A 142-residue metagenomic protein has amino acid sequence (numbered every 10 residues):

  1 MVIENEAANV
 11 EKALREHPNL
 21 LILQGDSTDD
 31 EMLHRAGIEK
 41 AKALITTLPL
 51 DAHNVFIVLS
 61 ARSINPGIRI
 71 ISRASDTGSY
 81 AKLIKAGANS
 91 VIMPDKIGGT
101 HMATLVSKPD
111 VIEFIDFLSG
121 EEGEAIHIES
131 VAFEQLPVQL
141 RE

Functional and structural regions predicted by a protein language model:
M1-E142: Cytosolic regulatory regions of ion transport systems
